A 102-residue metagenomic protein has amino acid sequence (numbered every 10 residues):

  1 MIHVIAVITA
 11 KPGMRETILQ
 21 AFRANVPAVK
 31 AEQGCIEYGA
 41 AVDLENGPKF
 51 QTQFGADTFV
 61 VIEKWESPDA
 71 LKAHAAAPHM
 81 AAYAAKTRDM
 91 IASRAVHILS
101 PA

Functional and structural regions predicted by a protein language model:
M1-I2, A102: Absolute protein N-terminus
I2-T9, G39-A75: Short, well-ordered beta-strand segments in beta-rich or mixed alpha/beta enzyme and ligand-binding folds
K11-G13, P101: Generic structural motif
M14-A40, H79-T87: Short amphipathic alpha-helical segments
P27, G34, A70, A92-V96: Generic structural signal for secondary-structure transition and capping sites
G39-D57, A82-A102: Glycine-rich beta-strand-turn "strand-cap" elements at beta-sheet edges
